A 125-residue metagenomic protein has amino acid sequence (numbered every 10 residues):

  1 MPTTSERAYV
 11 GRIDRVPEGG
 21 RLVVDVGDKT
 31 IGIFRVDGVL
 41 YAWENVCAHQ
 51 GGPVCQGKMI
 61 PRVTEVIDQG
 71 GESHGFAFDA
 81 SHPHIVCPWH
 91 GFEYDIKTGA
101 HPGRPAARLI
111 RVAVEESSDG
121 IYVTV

Functional and structural regions predicted by a protein language model:
M1-S81, D95-I96, A100, R108-V125: N-terminal pre-ligand scaffold of iron-sulfur
C47, C87-H90: Short cysteine clusters
W89, P102-A107: Axial heme c-ligation environment in periplasmic c-type cytochrome domains
